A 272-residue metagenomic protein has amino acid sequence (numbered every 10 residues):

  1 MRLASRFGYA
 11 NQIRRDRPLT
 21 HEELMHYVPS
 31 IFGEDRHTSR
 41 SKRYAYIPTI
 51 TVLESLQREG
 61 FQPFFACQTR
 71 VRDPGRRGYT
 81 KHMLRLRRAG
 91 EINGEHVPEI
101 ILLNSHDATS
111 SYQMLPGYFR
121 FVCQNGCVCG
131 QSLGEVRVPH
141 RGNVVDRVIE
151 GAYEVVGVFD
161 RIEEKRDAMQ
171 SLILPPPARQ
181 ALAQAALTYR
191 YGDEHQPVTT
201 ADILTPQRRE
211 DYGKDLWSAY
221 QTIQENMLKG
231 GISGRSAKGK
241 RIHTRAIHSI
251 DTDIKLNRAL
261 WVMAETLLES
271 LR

Functional and structural regions predicted by a protein language model:
M1-I47, E54, R58, G75 (+2 more regions): Intrinsically disordered, low-complexity regulatory segments
M1-Q12, G90-H96, L102-R272: Intrinsically disordered, low-complexity regions enriched in serine/threonine
Y44, Q68, Q221-E225: Generic detector of bulky aromatic hydrophobic side chains
Y46-S111, W261, L268: Amphipathic, interaction-prone secondary-structure segments
